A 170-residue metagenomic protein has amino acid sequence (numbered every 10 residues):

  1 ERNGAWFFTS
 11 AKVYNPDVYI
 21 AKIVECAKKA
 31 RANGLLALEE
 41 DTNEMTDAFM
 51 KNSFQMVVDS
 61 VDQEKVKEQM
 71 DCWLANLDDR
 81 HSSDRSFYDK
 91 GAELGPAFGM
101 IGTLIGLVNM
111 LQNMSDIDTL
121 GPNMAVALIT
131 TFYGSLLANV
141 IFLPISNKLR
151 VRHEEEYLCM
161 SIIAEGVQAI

Functional and structural regions predicted by a protein language model:
E1-D84, E156-I170: Large intracellular
N76-H153: Helix-termination/interfacial motifs at the ends of transmembrane alpha-helices
